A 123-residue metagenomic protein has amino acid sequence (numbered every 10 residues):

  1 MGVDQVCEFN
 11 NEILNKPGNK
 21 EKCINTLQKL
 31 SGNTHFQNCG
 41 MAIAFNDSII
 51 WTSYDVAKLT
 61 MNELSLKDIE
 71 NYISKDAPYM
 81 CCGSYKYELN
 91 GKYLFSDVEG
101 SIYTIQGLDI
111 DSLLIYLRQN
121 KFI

Functional and structural regions predicted by a protein language model:
M1-I123: Anionic-ligand binding patches
